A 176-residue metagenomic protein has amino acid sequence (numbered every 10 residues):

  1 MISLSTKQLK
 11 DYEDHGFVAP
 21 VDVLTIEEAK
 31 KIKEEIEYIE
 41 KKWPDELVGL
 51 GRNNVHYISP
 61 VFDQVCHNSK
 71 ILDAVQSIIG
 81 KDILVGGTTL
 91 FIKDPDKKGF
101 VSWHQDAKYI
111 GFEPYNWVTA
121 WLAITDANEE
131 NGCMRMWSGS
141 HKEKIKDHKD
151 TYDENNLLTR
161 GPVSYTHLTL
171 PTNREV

Functional and structural regions predicted by a protein language model:
M1-F112, N116, K149: Non-heme Fe(II)-dependent double-stranded beta-helix
K81, P95-K97, D126-E129, K142: Short, charged/polar surface micro-motifs in flexible loops or helix N-caps
T89, Q105, L122-D126, S138: Short, structured patches in soluble enzyme cores that scaffold and shape functional sites
E113-N128: Short, conserved beta-strand element in jelly-roll/cupin
G132-M134: Conserved active-site beta-strand-loop modules that form the wall/rim of enzyme catalytic pockets and either contain
W137-E143: Short edge-strand/loop segments of extracellular domains
T166-T172: Conserved small/polar residues in nucleotide/adenosyl-binding loops
